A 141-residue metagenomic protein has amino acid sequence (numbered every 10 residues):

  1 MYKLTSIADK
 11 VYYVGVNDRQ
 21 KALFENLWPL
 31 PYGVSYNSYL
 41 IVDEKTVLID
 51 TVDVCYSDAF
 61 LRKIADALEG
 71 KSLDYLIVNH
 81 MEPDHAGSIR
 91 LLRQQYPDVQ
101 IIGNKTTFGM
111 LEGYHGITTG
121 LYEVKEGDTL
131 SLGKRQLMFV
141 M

Functional and structural regions predicted by a protein language model:
M1: RNA-binding accessory domains that recognize and position tRNA/RNA substrates
L4-I64: Conserved beta-strand hairpin/beta-sheet module of binuclear metal-dependent hydrolase folds, prominently
T5-D9, I102-M141: Metallo-beta-lactamase
N17-K21, N26-L27, C55-D58, N79-E82 (+3 more regions): A short linear-motif detector with a strong N-terminal bias
K21, M81-A86, F108-L111: Active-site environment of divalent metal-dependent phosphoester hydrolases
P31-S35, D66-G70, Q95-D98, G120-E123 (+1 more regions): Short, low-complexity, polar/charged sequence segments that are solvent-exposed and flexible
V34-S35, L40-D43, L68-E69, Y75-V78 (+2 more regions): Short, surface-exposed, polar/charged, turn-prone segments marking secondary-structure boundaries
E44, C55-I102: Active-site metal-binding motif and surrounding structural segment of the metallo-beta-lactamase
